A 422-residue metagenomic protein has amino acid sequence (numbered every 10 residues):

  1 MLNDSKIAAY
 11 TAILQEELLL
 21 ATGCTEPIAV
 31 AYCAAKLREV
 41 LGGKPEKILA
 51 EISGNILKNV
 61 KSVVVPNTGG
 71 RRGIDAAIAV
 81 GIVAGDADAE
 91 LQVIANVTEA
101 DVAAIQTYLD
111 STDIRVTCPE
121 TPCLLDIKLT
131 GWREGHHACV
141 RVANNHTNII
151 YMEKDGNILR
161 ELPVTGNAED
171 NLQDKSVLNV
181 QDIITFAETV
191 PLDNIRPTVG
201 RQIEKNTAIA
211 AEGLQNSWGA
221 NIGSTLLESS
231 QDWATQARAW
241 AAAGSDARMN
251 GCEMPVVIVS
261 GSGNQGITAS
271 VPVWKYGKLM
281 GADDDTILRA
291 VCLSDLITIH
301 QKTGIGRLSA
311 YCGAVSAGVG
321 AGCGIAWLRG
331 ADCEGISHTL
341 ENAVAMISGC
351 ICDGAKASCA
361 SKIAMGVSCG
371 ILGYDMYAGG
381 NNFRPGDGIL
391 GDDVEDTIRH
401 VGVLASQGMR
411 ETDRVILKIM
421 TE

Functional and structural regions predicted by a protein language model:
M1-T11, K44-K58, D232-G251, D283-Q301 (+1 more regions): Acidic-glycine-rich active-site phosphate/pyrophosphate-binding loop
L2, A21-T25, N55-N59, V63-P66 (+6 more regions): A structural signal for small-residue-enriched, beta-sheet-centric alpha/beta enzyme cores and oligomeric scaffold folds
Y10-L19, I56-V65, A247-I258, T298-L308 (+1 more regions): Glycine/charged-rich beta-loop-alpha catalytic/anionic-binding loops adjacent to active sites
L20-K36, M254-V271, C312-S316: Conserved phosphate/anionic-ligand binding catalytic regions in large, soluble enzymes, centered on
A31-L124, G131: Early transmembrane hairpin of solute transport permeases
R38-V40, P66, Y276-R289, I299-M365 (+1 more regions): Hydrophobic alpha-helical bundle architecture
K44-I48, A89-I94, V116-T117, D193-V199 (+8 more regions): Flexible, glycine/charged-enriched surface loops at secondary-structure junctions
L109-G251, I416-E422: Signature of multi-pass transmembrane helix bundles
